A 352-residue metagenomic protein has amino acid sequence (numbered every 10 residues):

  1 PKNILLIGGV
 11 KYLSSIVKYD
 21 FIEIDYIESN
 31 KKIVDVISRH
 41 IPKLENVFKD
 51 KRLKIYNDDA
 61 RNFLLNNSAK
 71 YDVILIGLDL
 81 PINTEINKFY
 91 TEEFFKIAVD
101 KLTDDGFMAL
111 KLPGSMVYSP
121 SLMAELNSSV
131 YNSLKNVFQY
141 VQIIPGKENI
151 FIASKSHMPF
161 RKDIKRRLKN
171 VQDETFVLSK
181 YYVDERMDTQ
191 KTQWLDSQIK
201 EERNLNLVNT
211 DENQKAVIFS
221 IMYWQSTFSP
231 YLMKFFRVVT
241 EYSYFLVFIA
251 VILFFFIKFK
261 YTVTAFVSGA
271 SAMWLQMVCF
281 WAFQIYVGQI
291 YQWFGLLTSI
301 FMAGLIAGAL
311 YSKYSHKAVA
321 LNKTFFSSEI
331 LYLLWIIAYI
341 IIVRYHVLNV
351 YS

Functional and structural regions predicted by a protein language model:
P1-S352: Alpha-helical transmembrane segments of multi-pass membrane proteins
